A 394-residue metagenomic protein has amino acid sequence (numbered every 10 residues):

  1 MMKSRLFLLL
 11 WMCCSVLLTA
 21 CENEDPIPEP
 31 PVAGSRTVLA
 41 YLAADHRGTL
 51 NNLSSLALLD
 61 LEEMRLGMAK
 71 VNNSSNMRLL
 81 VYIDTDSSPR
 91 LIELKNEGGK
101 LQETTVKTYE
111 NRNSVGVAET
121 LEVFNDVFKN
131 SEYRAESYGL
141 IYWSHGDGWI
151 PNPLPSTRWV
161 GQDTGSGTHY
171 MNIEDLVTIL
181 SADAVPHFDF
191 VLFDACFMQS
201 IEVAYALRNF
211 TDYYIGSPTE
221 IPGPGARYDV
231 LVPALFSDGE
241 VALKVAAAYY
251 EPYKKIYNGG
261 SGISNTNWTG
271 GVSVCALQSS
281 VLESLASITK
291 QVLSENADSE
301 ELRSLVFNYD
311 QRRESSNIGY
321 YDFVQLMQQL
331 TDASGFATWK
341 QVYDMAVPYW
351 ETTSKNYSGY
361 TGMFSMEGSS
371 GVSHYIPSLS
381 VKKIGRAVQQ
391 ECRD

Functional and structural regions predicted by a protein language model:
M1-T19: Sec-dependent bacterial lipoprotein signal peptides
S15-V38, I376: Bacterial Sec-dependent N-terminal signal peptides
E29-L58, E62, D84-S88, E110-N113 (+2 more regions): Cell-envelope and extracellular/periplasmic
P31, N130-E132, P155-R386, R393: Terminal, contiguous helix-loop blocks that mediate binding/assembly
T37-L42, R78-I83, Y138-Y142, D189-F193 (+2 more regions): Structural recognition of the beta-strand scaffold that forms the well-ordered cores of secreted hydrolase catalytic
S55-Y82: Surface-exposed, glycine/proline- and aromatic-rich loop segments on solvent-exposed faces across compartments
Y82-L101, T105-A184, A195-C196, I201-E202 (+1 more regions): Catalytic-core segments of thiol-dependent peptidases
H145, A387-V388: Histidine-centered active-site/metal-ligand motif
